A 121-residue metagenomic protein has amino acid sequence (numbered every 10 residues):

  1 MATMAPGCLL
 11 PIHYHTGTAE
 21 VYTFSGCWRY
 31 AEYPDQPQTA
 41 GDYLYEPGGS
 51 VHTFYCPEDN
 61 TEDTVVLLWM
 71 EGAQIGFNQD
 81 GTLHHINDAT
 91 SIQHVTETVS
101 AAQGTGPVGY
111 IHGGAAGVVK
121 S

Functional and structural regions predicted by a protein language model:
M1, Y22, V65-L68: Ordered hydrophobic segments in well-structured contexts
M1-P11, A40: A short glycine-rich, His/Asp/Glu-containing loop-to-beta-strand
P6, H15-Y33: Glycine- and acidic-residue-biased ligand/ion/polar-headgroup-sensing regions
H13-H15, H52: Histidine-centered active-site/metal-ligand motif
E20, Y30-T53: Short acidic-glycine-tyrosine-enriched beta hairpin
S25, L44-G49, L68-M70: Long, hydrophobic, well-ordered secondary-structure blocks that form the structural core and pocket-lining surfaces
P57-S121: Double-stranded beta-helix
